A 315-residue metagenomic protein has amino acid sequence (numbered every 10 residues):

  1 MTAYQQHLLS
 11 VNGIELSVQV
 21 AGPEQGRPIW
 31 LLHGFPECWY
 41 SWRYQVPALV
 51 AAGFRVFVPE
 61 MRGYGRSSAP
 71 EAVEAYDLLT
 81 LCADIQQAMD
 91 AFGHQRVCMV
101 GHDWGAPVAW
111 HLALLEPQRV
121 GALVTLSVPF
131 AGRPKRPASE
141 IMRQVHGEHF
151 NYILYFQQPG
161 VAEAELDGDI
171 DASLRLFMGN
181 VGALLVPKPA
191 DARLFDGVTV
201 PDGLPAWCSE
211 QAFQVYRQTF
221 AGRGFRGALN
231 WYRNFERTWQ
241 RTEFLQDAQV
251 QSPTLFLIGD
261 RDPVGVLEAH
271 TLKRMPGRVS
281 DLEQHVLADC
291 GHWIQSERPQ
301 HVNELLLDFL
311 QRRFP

Functional and structural regions predicted by a protein language model:
T2-Q5, E15-L16, Y64-V100, W104-L282 (+1 more regions): Flexible "cap/lid" subdomain of the alpha/beta-hydrolase fold that forms the substrate-access gate
N12-V20: A short loop-to-beta-strand scaffold at the N-terminal edge of the catalytic core in hydrolase folds
Q19-S68: Conserved HGGG/HGGXW glycine-rich cap/lid loop of the alpha/beta-hydrolase fold
E24, F92-Q95, R313: Glycine-rich phosphate-binding loop signature in dinucleotide/nucleotide-binding domains
G34, D103, E297: Conserved acidic functional residues
Q45, L112, L305-F309: Hydrophobic residues on the short alpha-helix immediately C-terminal to a glycine-rich phosphate/catalytic loop
S280-P315: Catalytic active-site module of serine/aspartate enzymes centered on a nucleophile-bearing elbow/loop
